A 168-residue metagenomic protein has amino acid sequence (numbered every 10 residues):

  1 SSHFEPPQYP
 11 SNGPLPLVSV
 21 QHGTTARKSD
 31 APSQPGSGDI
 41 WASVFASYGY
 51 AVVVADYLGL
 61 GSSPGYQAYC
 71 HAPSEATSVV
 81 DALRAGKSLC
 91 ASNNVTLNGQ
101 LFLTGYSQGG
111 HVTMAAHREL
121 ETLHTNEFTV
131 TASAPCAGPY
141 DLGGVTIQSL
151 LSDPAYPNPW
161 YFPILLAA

Functional and structural regions predicted by a protein language model:
F4-G49: Short, surface-exposed "cap/lid" segments of acyl-processing enzymes
E5-P14, R84-Y106, L123-F128: Gly/Ser-rich "nucleophile elbow"/oxyanion-hole loop immediately N-terminal to the catalytic nucleophile in hydrolases
T24, A51, D56-L60: Short beta-to-alpha linker loops that shape the active-site pocket of alpha/beta-hydrolase fold enzymes
Y69-S92: Alpha/beta-hydrolase active-site loop
G105-G109, T113: Gly/Ala-rich beta-loop-alpha elbow adjacent to hydrolase catalytic centers
N126-G138: A conserved short beta-strand
C136-A168: Accessory cap/linker subdomain of secreted extracellular hydrolases
